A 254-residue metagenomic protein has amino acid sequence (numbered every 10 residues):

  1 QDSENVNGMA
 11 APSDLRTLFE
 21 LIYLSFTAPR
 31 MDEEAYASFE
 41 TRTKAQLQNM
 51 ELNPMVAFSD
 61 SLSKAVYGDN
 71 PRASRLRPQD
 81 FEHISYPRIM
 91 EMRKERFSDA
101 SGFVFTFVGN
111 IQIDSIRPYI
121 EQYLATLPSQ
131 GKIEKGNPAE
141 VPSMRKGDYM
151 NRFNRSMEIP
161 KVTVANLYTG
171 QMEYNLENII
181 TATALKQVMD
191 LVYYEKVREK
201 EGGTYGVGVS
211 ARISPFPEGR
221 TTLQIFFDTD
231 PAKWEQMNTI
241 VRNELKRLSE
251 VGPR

Functional and structural regions predicted by a protein language model:
Q1-T27, E40-Q48, N53-H83, A100-V108 (+3 more regions): M16 family metallopeptidases and their MPP-like homologs
M31-S38, Q130-G136, S249-R254: Surface-exposed patches in mature extracellular/periplasmic domains of secreted proteins
S59, Y86-Y123: Non-catalytic, conformational "gating/processing" segments within enzyme and secreted inhibitor domains
E91-K94, N151-R155, V209-P215: Short beta-strand/turn micro-motifs at beta-sheet edges
Y119-I133: Glycine-centered hinge/linker elements that transmit conformational signals in sensory and ligand-binding systems
K132-V192, K196-E199: His/Glu-based metal-binding/catalytic segments typifying zinc-dependent metallopeptidases
